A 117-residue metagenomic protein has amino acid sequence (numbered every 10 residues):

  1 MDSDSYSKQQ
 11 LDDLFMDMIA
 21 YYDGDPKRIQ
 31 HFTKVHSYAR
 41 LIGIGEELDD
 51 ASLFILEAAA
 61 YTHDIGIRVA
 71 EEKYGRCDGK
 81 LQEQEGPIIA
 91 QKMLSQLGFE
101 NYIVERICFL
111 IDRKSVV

Functional and structural regions predicted by a protein language model:
M1-D17, A60-I65: Short alpha-helical hairpin
S7, R28-H31, Q82, I107: Amphipathic alpha-helix face/heptad-repeat signature
L11-K34, G66-C77: Active-site flanking loop/helix segments enriched in acidic
D25-L56, A90-L97: Alpha-helical phosphate/pyrophosphate-handling elements in metalloenzyme active cores
E46, R68-E72, L97-N101: Amphipathic alpha-helical interaction segments
L53-G75, G86, C108-K114: His-Asp-centered metal-binding catalytic motifs of divalent-metal-dependent phosphohydrolases/nucleases
C77-E85, I89: Divalent-cation-assisted or electrostatically stabilized phosphate/pyrophosphate-binding catalytic cores
F99-V117: Histidine/acidic-rich helix-loop-helix segments that form or flank divalent-metal centers in metalloenzyme catalytic
